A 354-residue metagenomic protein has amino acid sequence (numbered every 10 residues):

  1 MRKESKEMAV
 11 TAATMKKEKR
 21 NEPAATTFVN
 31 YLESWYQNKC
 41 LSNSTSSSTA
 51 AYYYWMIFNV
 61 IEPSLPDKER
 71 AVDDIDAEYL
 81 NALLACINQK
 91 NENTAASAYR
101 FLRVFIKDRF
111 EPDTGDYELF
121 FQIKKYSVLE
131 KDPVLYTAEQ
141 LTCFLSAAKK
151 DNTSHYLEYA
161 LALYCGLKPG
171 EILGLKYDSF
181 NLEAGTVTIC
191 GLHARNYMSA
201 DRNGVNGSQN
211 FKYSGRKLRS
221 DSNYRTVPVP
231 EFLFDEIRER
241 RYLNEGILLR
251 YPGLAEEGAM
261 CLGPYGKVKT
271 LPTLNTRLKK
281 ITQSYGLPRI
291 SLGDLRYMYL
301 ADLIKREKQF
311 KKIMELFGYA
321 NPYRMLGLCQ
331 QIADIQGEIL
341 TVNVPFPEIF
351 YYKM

Functional and structural regions predicted by a protein language model:
K17-R20, A24-I57, I87-K90: Short, aromatic/basic-rich helix-turn unit that serves as a nucleic-acid recognition element
E18-N30, S48-T49, E62-A85, L292-G293: A Lys/Arg-rich helix-loop hairpin that forms a DNA/phosphate-binding surface
M56-P63, Q89-Q122, K168: N-terminal DNA-binding recognition helix of tyrosine site-specific recombinases/integrases
A96, I123-P169, L173, E183 (+1 more regions): Basic, Lys/Arg- and aromatic-enriched nucleic-acid-binding interface segment
L135, H193, F317-N343, M354: Catalytic-site neighborhood detector that most strongly recognizes the C-terminal catalytic loop/helix of tyrosine
L175-E239: Conserved tyrosine-mediated DNA breakage-rejoining catalytic core shared by Y-recombinases
F180-T186, K308-C329: Short, polar N-cap/turn motifs at the start of nucleic acid-interacting alpha helices
G246-Y251, Y265-V268, P272-E315, Y319: Short, basic (Lys/Arg/His-rich) helix/loop patches that form interaction surfaces in the mid-to-C-terminal regions
